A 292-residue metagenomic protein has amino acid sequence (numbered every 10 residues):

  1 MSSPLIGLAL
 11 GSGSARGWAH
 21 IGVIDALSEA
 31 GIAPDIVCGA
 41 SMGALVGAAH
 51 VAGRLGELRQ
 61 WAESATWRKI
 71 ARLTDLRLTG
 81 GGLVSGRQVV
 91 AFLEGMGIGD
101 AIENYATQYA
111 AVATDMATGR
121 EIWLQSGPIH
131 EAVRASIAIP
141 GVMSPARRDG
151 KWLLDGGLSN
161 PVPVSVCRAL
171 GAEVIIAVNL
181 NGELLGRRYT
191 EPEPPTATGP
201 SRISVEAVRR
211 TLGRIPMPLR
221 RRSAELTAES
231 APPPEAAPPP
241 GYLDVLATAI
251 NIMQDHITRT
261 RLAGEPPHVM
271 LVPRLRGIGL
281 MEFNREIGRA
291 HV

Functional and structural regions predicted by a protein language model:
M1-A40, A48-H291: Patatin-like phospholipase
